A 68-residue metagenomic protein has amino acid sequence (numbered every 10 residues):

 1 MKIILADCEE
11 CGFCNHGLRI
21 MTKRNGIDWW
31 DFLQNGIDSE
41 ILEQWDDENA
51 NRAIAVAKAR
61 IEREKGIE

Functional and structural regions predicted by a protein language model:
M1-E68: Charged, low-complexity intrinsically disordered segments
